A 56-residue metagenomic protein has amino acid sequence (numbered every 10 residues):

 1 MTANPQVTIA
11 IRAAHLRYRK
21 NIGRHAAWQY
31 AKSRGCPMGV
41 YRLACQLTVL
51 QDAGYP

Functional and structural regions predicted by a protein language model:
T2-V7: Short, Lys/Arg-enriched anionic-surface-contact patches
I9-P56: Acidic, low-complexity, intrinsically disordered interaction modules
